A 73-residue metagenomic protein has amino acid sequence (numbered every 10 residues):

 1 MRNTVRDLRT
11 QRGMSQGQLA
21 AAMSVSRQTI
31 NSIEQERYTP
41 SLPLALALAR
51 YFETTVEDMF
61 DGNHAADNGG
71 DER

Functional and structural regions predicted by a protein language model:
N3, T39, P43, N68-D71: Residues at secondary-structure transition points
N3-A22: Short basic helix-loop element that most often maps to the first helix and adjoining turn of HTH DNA-binding modules
L8, P40, N63-A66: Short linear/disordered segments characteristic of secreted peptide precursors and small low-complexity proteins
S24, P43-D58: DNA major-groove recognition helix of helix-turn-helix/homeodomain DNA-binding modules
V25-Y38: Recognition helix of helix-turn-helix/homeodomain-like DNA-binding domains that insert into the DNA major groove
R50, F60-R73: Short, charged recognition helix plus adjacent turn of helix-turn-helix-like nucleic-acid-binding domains
